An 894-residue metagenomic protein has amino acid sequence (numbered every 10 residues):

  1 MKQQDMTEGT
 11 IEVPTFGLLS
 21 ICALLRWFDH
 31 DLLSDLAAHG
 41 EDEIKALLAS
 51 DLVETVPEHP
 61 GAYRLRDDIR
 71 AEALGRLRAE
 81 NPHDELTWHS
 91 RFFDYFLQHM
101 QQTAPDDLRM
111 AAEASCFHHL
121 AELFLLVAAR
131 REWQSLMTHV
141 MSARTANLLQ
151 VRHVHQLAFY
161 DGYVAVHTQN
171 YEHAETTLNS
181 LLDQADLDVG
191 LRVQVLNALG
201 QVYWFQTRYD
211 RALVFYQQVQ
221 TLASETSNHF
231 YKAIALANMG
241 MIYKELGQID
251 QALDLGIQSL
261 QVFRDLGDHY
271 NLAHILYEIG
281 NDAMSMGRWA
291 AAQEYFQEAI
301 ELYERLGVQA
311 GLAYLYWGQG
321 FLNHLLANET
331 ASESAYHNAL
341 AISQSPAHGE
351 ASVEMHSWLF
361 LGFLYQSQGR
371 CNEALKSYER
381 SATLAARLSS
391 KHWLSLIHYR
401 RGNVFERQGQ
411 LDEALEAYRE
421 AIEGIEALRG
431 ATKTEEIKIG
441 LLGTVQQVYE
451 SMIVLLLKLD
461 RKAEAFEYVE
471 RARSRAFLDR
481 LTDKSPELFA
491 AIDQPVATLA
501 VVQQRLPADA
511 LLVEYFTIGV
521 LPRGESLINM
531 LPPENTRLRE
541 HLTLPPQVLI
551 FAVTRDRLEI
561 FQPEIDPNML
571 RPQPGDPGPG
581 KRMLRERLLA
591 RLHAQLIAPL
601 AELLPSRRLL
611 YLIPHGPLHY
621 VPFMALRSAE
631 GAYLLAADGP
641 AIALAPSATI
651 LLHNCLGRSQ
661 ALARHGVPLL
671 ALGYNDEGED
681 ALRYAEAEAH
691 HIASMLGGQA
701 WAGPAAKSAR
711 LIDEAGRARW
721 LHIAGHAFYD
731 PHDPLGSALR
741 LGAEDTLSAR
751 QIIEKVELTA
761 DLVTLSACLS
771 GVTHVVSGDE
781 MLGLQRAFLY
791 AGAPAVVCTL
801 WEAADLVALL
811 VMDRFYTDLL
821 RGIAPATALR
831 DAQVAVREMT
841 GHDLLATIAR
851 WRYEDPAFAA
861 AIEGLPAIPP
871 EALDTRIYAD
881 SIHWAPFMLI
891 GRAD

Functional and structural regions predicted by a protein language model:
Q4-E80, S90: C-terminal boundary/linker of central alpha/beta nucleotide-binding cores
H83-H173, T177-S180, Y418: Extended alpha-helical scaffolding segments used for macromolecular assembly and cargo binding
C116, L120-L123, W133-L136, A143 (+20 more regions): Tetratricopeptide repeat
A121-V127, A165, D183-A185, Y203 (+11 more regions): Eukaryotic all-alpha helical interaction scaffolds
A128-R131, Q169, T207, G247 (+5 more regions): Residue-level detector of the short coil/turn that links helix A to helix B within each tetratricopeptide repeat
F159-H167, G190-F205, F230-E245, Y270-S285 (+5 more regions): Conserved alpha-helical positions within TPR/SEL1-like repeat arrays
A290, Q297, E301-G311, L315-M583 (+10 more regions): Alpha-helical solenoid repeat scaffolds used for protein-protein interaction
D483-K484, F489-D894: Catalytic cores of enzymes
